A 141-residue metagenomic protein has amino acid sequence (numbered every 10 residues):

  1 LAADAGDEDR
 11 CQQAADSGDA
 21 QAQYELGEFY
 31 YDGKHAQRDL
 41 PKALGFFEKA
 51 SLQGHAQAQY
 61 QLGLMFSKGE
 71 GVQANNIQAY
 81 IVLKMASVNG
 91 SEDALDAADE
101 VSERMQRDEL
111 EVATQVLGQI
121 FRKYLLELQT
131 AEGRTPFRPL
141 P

Functional and structural regions predicted by a protein language model:
A3-F29: N-terminal segments that cap or nucleate solenoid repeat domains
G6, D16-D19, D32-K34, D39 (+4 more regions): Short helix-capping/linker turns of helical repeat alpha-solenoids
Q13-A14, K49-A50, A86: Canonical positions in the second alpha-helix
Y24-E25, Y60-Q61, N76, L95-D99 (+1 more regions): Alpha-solenoid helical repeat scaffolds
E25-D32, A36, Q61-K68, D99-V101: Hydrophobic face of amphipathic alpha-helices that form TPR/SEL1-like repeat modules and related alpha-solenoid
D93-P141: Terminal, low-structured helical/coil segments at or just beyond the last alpha-helical repeat
